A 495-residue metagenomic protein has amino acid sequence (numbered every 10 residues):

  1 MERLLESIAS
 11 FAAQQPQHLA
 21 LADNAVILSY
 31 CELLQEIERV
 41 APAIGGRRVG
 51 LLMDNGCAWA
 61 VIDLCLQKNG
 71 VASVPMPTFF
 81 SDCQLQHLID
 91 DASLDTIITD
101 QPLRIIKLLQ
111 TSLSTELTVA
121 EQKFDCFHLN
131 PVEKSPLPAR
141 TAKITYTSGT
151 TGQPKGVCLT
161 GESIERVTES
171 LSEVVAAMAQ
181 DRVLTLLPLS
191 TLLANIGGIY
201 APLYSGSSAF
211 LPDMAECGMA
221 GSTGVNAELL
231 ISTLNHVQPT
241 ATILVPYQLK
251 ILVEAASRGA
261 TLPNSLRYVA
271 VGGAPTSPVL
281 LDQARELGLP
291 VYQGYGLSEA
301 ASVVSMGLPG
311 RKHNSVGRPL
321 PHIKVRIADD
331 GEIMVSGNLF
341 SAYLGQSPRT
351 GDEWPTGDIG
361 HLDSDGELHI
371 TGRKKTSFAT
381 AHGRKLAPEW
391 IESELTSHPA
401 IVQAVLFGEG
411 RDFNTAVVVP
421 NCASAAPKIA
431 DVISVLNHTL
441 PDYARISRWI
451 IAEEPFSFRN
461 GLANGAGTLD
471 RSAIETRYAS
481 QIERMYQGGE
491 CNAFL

Functional and structural regions predicted by a protein language model:
E6-L28, E453-P455: AMP-dependent adenylate-forming
Q17-G46, G50, D54-G56, L64 (+2 more regions): Conserved AMP-binding/adenylate-forming core of the ANL superfamily
S29-Y30, A142-E169: Conserved AMP-binding A3 loop
F80, G331, S336-G337, I359-A444 (+2 more regions): AMP-binding/adenylate-forming catalytic core of the ANL superfamily
F124-Y146, Q153, A176-V183: Conserved pre-ATP/AMP-binding loop-to-beta segment of ANL
E165-R182, L189-A241, P246-K250, E254-S257: Conserved AMP-binding/adenylation subdomain of ANL enzymes
S205-S207, P239-I243, V253-R311: Gly/Ser/Thr-rich phosphate-binding loop
S315-P319, A328-W354, E367, H382-L386: Conserved ATP/PPi-binding loop(s) of AMP-dependent carboxylate-activating enzymes
